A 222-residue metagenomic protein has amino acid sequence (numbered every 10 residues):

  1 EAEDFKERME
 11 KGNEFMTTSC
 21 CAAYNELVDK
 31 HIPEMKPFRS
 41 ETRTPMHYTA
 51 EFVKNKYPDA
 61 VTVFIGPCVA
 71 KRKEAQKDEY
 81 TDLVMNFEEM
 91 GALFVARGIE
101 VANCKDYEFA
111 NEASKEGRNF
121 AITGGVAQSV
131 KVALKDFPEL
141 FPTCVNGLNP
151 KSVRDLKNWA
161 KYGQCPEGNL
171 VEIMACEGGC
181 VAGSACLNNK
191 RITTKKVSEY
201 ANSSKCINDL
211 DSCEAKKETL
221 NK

Functional and structural regions predicted by a protein language model:
E1-K222: Iron-sulfur-associated redox domains of electron-transfer enzymes in respiratory and anaerobic energy metabolism
